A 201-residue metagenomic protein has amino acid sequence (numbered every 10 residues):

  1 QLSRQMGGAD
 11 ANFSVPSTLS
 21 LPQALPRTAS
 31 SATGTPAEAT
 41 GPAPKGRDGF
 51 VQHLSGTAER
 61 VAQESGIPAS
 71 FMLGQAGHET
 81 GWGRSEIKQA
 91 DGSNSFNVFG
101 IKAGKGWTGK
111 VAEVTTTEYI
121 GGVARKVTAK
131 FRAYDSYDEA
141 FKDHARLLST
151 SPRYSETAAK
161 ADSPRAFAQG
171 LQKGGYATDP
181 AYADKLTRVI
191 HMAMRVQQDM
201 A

Functional and structural regions predicted by a protein language model:
Q1-A201: Catalytic cores of secreted/periplasmic lytic hydrolases that degrade extracellular macromolecules
